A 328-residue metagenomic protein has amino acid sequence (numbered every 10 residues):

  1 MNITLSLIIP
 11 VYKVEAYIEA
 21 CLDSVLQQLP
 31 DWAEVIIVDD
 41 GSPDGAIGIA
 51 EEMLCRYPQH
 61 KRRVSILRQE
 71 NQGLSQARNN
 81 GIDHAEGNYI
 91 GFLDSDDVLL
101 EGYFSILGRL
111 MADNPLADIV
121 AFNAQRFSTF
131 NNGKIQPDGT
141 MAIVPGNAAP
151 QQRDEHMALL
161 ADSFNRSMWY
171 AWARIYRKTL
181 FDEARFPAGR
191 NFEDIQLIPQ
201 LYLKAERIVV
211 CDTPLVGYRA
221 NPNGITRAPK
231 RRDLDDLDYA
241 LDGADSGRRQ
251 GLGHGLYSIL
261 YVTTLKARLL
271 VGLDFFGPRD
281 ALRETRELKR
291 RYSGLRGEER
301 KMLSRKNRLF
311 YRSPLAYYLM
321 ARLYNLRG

Functional and structural regions predicted by a protein language model:
M1-D233: Nucleotide-sugar donor-binding/catalytic module of glycosyltransferases that assemble extracellular/cell-envelope
T4, N114, L273-D274, E298: Absolute N-terminal positional cue centered near the fourth residue
K13, A20, Y239, I259-L260: Generic recognition of stable, solvent-exposed alpha-helical segments in well-folded globular domains
P43, A50, C55, P222 (+5 more regions): Short, intrinsically disordered/low-complexity patches at protein termini and at juxtamembrane boundaries
F186, E206, L273, R305 (+1 more regions): Residue-level marker of positions within ordered structural domains that often coincide with functionally constrained
L215-N221, A228-S258, R268-R296: Catalytic core of nucleotide-sugar-dependent glycosyltransferases
F276-G328: Membrane-interface aromatic/basic loop that binds lipid-linked glycans or pyrophosphate carriers, typified by
